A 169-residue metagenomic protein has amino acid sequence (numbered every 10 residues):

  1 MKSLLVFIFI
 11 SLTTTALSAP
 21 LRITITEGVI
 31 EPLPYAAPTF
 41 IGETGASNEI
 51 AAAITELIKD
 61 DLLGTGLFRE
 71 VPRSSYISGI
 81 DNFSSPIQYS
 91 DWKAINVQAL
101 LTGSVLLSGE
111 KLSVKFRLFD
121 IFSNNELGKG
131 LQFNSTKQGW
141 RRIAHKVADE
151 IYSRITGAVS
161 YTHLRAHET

Functional and structural regions predicted by a protein language model:
S3-T13: Sec-dependent N-terminal signal peptides
T14-S18: Sec/Tat signal peptide C-region and signal peptidase I cleavage site
A19-E27, V159: Cleaved targeting-peptide boundary
P20-L21, F83-A148: Amphipathic beta-strand/beta-sheet edge segments enriched in Tyr/Trp
T24-Q88, L101, V105-L107: Short beta-strand->alpha-helix linker/helix-N-cap micro-motif that forms a surface specificity/interaction loop
R154-S160: Structural signature of eukaryotic scaffold interfaces centered on beta-propeller domains
T162-T169: Conserved small/polar residues in nucleotide/adenosyl-binding loops
